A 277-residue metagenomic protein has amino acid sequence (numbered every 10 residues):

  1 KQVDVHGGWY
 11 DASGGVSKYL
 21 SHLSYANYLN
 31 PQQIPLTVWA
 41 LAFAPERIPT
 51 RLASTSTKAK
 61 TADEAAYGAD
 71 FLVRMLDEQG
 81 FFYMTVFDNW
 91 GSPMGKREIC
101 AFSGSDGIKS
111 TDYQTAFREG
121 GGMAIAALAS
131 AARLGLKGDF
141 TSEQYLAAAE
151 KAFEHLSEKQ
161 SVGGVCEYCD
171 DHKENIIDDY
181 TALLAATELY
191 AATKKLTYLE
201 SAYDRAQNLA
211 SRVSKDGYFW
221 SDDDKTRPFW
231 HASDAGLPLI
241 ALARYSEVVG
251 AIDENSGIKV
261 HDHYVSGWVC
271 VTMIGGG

Functional and structural regions predicted by a protein language model:
K1-G277: Glycan-recognition and catalytic cores of secretory/periplasmic carbohydrate-active enzymes
